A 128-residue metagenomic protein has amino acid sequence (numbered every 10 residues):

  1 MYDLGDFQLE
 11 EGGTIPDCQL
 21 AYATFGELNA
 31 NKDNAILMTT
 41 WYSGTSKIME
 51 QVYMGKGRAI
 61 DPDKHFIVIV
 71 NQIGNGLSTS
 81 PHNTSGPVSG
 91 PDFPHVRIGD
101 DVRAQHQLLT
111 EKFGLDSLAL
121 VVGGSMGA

Functional and structural regions predicted by a protein language model:
M1-A35: Catalytic-loop region of hydrolases
Y2-L4, T39, V68-V70, D101 (+2 more regions): Generic structural hydrophobic/aromatic packing signal, biased to beta-strands
L9-E11, G55-R58, Q107-T110: Catalytic micro-motifs at enzyme active sites that drive phosphoryl/nucleotidyl and oxygen chemistry
P16, P62, F113-D116: Structured loop/turn residues at beta-strand edges in well-structured enzyme cores
P16, V96-G99: Conserved phosphate-coordination/catalytic loops
A23-G86: N-terminal cap/lid subdomain of alpha/beta-hydrolase-fold enzymes
V88-D92, G99-A119: Conserved acidic catalytic loop of the alpha/beta-hydrolase fold
G123, G127: Gly/Ala-rich beta-loop-alpha elbow adjacent to hydrolase catalytic centers
